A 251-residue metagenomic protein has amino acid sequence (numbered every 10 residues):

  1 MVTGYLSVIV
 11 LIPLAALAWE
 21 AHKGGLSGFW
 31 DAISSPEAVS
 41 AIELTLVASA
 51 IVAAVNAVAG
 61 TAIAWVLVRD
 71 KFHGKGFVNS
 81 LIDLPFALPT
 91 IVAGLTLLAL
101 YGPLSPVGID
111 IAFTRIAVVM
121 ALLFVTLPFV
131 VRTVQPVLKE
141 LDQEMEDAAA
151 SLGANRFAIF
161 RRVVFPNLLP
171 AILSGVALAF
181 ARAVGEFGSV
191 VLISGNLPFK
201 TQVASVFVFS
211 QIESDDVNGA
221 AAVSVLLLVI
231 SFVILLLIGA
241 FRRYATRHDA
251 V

Functional and structural regions predicted by a protein language model:
M1-G24, S34-K139, V163-G188, F209-Q211 (+1 more regions): Membrane-water interface segments at the C-terminal ends of transmembrane alpha-helices in multi-pass inner-membrane
L26-F29: Hydrophobic transmembrane alpha-helix segments characteristic of membrane transport and insertion machinery
Q135-E146, R156: Membrane-helix/interface signature in polytopic inner-membrane proteins
A149: The alpha-helix within a helix-turn-helix
L152-G153, P166: Glycine/proline-centered hinge or cleavage motifs at structural transition points of membrane proteins
S189-D215: Glycine-rich helix-loop "coupling/hinge" segments at transmembrane-helix boundaries in multipass transporters
F241-V251: Short cytosolic juxtamembrane segments of multi-pass membrane proteins
